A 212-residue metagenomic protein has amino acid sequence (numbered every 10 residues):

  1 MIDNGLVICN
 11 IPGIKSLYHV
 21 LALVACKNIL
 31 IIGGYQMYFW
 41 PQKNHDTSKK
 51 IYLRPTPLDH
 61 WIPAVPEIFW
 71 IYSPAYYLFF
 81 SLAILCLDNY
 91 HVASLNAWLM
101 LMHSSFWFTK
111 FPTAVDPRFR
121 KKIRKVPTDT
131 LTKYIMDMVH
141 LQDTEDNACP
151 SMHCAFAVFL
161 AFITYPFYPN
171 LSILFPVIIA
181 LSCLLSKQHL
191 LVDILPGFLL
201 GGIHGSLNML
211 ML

Functional and structural regions predicted by a protein language model:
M1-F79, P112, R120, R124-T128: N-terminal transmembrane-helix/juxtamembrane module of multi-pass inner/ER membrane proteins
V7-C26, L85-S94, I163-P169, M209-L212: Helix-coil boundary and interhelical linker segments in multi-pass alpha-helical membrane proteins
L30-Y38, H103-F108, L200, H204-N208: Alpha-helical transmembrane segments of multipass membrane proteins
Q42-D59, A64, C86-I173: Membrane-interface loops
Y77-A83, S105-F106, V158, A180-L181 (+2 more regions): Alpha-helical transmembrane segments of multipass membrane proteins
A97-L101, I173-A180, P196-G201: Central hydrophobic cores of alpha-helical transmembrane segments in multi-pass integral membrane proteins
Q142-T144, L184-V192: Membrane-interface helix caps and helix-loop-helix hairpins in membrane proteins
C154-L160, H189-L212: Alpha-helical transmembrane segments that form the membrane-embedded catalytic/substrate-binding core of multi-pass
